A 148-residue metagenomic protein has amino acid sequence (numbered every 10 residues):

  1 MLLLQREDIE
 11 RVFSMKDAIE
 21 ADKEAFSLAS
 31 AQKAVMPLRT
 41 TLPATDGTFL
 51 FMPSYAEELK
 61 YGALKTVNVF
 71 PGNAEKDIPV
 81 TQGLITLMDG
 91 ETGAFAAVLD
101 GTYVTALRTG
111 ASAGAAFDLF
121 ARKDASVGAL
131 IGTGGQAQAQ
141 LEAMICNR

Functional and structural regions predicted by a protein language model:
M1-A106, S112-G114, D124: N-terminal ligand-binding/catalytic initiation module
T48-M52, L119, A139: Alpha-helix boundary/capping detector
A74-K76, D118-L119, M144: Short, flexible, glycine/charge-rich loop motifs used to bind or transfer phosphoryl groups or to couple energy/partner
A106-L107, Q138: Loop/helix-junction capping segments adjacent to catalytic residues or to phosphate/diphosphate-binding pockets
A113, A121-N147: Glycine-rich adenosine-cofactor-binding loop
